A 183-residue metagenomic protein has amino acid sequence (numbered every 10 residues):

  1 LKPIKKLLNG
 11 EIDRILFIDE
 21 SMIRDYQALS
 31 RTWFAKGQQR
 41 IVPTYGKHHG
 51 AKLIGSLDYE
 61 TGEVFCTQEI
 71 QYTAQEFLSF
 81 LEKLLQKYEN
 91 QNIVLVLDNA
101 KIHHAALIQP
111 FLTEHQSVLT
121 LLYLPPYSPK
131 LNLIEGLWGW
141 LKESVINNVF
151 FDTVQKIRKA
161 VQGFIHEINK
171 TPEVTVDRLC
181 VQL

Functional and structural regions predicted by a protein language model:
L1-L183: Short functional hotspots at interaction and active-site rims
